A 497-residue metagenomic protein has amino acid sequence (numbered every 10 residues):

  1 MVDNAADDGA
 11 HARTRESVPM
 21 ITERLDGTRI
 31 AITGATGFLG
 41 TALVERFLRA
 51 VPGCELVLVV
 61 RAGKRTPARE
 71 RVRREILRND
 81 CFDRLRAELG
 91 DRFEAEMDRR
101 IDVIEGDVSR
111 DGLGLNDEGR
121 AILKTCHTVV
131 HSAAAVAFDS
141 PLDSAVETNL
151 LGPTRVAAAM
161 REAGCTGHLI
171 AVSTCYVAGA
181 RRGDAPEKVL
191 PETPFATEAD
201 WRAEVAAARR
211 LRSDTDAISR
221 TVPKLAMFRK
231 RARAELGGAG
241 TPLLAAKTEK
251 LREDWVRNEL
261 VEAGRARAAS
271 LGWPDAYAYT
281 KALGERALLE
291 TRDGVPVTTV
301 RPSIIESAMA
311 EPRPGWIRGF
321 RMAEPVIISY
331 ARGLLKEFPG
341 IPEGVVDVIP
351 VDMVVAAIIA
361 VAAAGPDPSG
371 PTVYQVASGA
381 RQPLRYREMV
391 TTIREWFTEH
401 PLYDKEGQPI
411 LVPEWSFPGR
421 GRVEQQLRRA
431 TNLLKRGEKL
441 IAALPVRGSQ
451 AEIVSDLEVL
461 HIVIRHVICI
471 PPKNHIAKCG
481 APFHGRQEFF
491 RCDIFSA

Functional and structural regions predicted by a protein language model:
V2-A135, L142-E147, P153-T154, A159-H168 (+1 more regions): N-terminal Rossmann/SDR dinucleotide-binding element
I76-R78, R182-D216, R313-L334, F338 (+2 more regions): A catalytic-pocket lid/entrance helix-loop region that shapes and gates access to the active site across common
P141, P242, N258-D275, S303 (+4 more regions): A conserved pocket-lining segment of Rossmann-fold NAD(P)-dependent short-chain dehydrogenase/reductase
L151-R155, L283-G284, P350: Conserved cofactor-binding/catalytic machinery of classical short-chain dehydrogenase/reductase
V222-E262, A269-A276, A282-G315, D367-V373: Conserved beta-loop-beta element that borders a ligand/cofactor-binding pocket
V361-P471, A477: Mid/C-terminal beta-alpha module of Rossmann-like enzyme folds, strongest in SDR-family dehydrogenases/epimerases
H466-S496: N-terminal low-complexity segments that are often proline-rich with Ser/Thr-Pro
